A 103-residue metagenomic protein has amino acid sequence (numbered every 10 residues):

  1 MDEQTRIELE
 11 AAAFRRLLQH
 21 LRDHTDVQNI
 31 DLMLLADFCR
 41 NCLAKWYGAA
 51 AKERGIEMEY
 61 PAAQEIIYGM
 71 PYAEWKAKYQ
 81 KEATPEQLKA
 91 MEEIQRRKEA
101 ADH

Functional and structural regions predicted by a protein language model:
M1-H103: Domain-level signature for proteins that mediate thiol-based redox and metal-cofactor handling
